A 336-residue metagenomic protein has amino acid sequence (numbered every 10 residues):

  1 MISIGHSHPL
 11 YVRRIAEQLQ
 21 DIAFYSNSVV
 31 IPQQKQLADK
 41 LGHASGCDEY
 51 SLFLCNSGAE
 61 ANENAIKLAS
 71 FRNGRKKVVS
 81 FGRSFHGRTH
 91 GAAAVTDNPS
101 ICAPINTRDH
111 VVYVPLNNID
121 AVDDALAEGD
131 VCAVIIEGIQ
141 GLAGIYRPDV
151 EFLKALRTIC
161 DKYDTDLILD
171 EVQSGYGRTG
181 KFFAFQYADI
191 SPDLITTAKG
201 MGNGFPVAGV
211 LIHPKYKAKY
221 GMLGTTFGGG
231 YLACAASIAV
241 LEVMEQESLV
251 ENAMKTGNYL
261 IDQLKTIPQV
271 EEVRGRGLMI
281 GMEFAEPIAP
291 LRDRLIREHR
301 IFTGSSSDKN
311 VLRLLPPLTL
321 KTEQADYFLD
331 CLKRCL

Functional and structural regions predicted by a protein language model:
M1-L336: Conserved N-terminal phosphate-binding loop of PLP-dependent enzymes in the Aspartate aminotransferase
